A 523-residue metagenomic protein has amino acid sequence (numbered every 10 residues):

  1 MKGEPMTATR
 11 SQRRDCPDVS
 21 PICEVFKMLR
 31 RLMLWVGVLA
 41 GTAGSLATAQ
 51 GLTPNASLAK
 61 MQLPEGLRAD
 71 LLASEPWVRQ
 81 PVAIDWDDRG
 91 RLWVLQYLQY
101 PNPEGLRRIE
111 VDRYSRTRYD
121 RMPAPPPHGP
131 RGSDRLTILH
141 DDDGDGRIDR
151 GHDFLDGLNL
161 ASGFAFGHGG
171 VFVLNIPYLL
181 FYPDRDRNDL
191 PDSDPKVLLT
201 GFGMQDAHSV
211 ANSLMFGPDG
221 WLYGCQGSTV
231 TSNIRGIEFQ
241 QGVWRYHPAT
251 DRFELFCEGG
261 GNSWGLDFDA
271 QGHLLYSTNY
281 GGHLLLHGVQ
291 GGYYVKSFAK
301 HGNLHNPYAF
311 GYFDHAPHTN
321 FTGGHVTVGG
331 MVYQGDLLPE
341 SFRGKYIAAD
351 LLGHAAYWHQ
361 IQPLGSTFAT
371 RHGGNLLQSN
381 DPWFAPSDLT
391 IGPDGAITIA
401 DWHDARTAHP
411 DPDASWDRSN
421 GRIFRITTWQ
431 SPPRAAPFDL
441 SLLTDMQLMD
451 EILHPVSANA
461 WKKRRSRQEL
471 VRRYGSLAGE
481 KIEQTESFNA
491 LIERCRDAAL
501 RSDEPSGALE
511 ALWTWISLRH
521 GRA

Functional and structural regions predicted by a protein language model:
L29-S45: Bacterial N-terminal signal peptides
Q50-P437, L442-D450, A458-K463, R467-A523: Beta-propeller blade termini and top-face loops
